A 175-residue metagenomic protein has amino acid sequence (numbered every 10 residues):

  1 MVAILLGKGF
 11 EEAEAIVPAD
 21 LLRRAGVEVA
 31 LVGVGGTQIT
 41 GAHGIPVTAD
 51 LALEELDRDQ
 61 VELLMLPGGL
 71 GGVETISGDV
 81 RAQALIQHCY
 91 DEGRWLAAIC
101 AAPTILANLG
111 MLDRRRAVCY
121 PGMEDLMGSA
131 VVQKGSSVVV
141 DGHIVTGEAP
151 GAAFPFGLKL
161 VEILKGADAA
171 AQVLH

Functional and structural regions predicted by a protein language model:
M1-F10, L21-V34, L51-A52, L56-H175: Active-site-adjacent pocket-lining segments in enzyme domains
E14: Glycine-rich, flexible N-terminal cofactor/catalytic loop recognition
L31-V32, T37-H43: Membrane-interfacial amphipathic helices and adjacent loop/beta segments that form the lipid-substrate binding surface
H43-A52: Short gly/ser/thr-rich secondary-structure transition/capping motifs
